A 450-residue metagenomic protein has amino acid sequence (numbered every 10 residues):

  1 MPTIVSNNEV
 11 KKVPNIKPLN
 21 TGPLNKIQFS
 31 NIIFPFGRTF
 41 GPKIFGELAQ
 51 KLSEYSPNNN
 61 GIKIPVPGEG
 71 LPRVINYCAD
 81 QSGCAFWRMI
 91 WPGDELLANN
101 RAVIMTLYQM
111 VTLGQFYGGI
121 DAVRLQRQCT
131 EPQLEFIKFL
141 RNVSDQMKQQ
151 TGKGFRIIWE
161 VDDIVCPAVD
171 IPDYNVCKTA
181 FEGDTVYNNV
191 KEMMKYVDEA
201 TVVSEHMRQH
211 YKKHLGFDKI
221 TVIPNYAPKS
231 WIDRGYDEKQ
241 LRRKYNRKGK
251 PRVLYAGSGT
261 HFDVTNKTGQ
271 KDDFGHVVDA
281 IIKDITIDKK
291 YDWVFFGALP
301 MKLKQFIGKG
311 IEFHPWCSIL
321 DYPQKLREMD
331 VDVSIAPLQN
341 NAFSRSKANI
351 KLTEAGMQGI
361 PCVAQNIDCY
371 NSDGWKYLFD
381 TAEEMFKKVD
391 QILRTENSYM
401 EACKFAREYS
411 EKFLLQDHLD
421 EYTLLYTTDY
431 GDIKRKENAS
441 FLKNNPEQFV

Functional and structural regions predicted by a protein language model:
P2, K11-E131: N-terminal pre-catalytic "stem/leader" segment of glycosyltransferase-like enzymes
N15, I158-Y187, S230, G235 (+2 more regions): Acceptor-binding helix/loop patch of EC 2.4 sugar-transfer enzymes, predominantly nucleotide-sugar-dependent
D80-E95, Y226-E328: Conserved catalytic-core segment of nucleotide-activated headgroup transferases in glycan assembly
N142, Q146, V165, T179-A200: Membrane-proximal helix-turn-helix segments that form the acceptor-binding/catalytic region of lipid-linked
K195-K212, G216-E238: Donor nucleotide-sugar binding/catalytic pocket of nucleotide-sugar-dependent glycosyltransferases
D263-D272, L320, Q324-M357, A364-G374: Nucleotide-sugar-dependent
N371-Q391: Change "using UDP/GDP/dTDP sugars" to "using nucleotide sugars
N397-G431, R435-E437, F441-L442: A charged, aromatic-enriched C-terminal amphipathic alpha-helix characteristic of glycosyltransferases across folds
